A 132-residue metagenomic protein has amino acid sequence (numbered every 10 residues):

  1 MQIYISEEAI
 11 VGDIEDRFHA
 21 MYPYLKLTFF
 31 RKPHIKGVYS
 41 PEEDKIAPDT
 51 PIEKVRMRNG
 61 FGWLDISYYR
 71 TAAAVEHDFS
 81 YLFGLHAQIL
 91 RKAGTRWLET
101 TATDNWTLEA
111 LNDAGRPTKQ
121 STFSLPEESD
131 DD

Functional and structural regions predicted by a protein language model:
M1-F61, R70: Acidic (E/D-rich), amphipathic helical modules within compact regulatory domains
E15, A20-Y24, S121-D132: Phospho-dense, intrinsically disordered low-complexity tracts enriched in Ser/Pro and acidic residues
P33-G37, A93-L98: Short proline/glycine- and acidic-rich turn/helix-capping motifs at secondary-structure junctions
E43-R91, R96, A102-P126: Short, solvent-exposed interaction modules
